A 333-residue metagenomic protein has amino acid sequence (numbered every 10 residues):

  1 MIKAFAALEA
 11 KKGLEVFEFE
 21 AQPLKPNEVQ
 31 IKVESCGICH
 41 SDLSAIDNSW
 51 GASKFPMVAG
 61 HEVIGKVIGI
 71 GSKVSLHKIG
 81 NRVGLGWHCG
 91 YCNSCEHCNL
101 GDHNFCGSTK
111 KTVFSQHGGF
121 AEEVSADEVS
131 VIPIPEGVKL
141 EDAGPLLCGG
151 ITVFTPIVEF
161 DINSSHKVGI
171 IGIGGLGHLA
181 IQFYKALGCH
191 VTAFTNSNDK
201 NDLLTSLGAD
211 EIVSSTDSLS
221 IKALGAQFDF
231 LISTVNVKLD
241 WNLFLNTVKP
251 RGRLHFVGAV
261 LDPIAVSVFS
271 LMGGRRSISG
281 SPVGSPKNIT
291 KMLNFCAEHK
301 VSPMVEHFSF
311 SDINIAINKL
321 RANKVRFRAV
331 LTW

Functional and structural regions predicted by a protein language model:
I2, P286-W333: C-terminal hydrophobic helical "lid"/dimerization subdomain of Rossmann-like NAD(P)H-dependent oxidoreductases
Q22-C36, S49-E96, S130, P135-V138: Glycine-rich beta-strand-centered segment in the early N-terminal region that forms part of a ligand/cofactor-binding
Y91-I171: NAD(P)H dinucleotide-binding glycine-rich loop of Rossmann-like/cofactor-binding domains, especially the beta1-alpha1
S164-I173, K185-W241: Adenosine-nucleotide cofactor-binding segment
G177-H178: N-terminal Rossmann-fold NAD(P) dinucleotide-binding loop
V248-K249: Helix-to-beta-strand junctions that scaffold the AdoMet/dcAdoMet cofactor pocket in Class I SAM-dependent enzymes
G252: Glycine-centered, small-residue-biased loops immediately flanking beta-strands in adenine/cofactor-binding cores
A259-G274, P286-M292: Rossmann-fold NAD(P)-binding glycine/threonine-rich loop
